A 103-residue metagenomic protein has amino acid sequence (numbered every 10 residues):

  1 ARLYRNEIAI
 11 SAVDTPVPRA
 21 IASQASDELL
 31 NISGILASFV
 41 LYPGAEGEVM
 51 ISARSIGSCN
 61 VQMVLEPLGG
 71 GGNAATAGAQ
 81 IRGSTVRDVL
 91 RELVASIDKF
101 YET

Functional and structural regions predicted by a protein language model:
A1-L68, G72-T103: Hydrophobic helix-and-loop "lid/oligomerization" segment in the mid-to-C-terminal part of catalytic domains
